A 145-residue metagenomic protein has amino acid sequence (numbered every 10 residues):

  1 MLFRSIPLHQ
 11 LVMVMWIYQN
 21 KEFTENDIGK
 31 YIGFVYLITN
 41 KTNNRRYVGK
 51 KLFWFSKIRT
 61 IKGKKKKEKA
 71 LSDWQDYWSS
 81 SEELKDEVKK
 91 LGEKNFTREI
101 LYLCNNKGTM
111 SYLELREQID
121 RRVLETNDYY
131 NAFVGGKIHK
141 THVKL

Functional and structural regions predicted by a protein language model:
M1-L2: Short, small-residue-biased leader/transition segments that mark boundaries at the very start of proteins
V14-L145: Structure-specific nucleic-acid interaction/processing domains
